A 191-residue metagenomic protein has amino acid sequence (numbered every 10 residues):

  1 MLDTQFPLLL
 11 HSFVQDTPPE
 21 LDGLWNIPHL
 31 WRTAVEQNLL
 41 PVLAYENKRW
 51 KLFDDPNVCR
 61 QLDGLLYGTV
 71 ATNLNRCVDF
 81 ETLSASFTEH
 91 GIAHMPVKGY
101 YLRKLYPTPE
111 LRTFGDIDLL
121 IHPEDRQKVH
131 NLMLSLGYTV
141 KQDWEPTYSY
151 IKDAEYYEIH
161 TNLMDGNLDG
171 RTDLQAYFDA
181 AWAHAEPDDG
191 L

Functional and structural regions predicted by a protein language model:
M1-G115, I121-L191: Conserved NTP-donor binding/palm subdomain of two-metal-ion nucleotidyltransferases/polymerases, i.e., the charged
